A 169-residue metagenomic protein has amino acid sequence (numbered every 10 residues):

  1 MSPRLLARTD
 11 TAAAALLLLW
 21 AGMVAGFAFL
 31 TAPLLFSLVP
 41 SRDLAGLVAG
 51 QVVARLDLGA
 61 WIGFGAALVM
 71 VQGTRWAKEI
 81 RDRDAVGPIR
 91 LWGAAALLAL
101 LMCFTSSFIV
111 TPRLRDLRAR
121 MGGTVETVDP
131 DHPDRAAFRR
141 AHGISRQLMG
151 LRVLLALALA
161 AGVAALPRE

Functional and structural regions predicted by a protein language model:
S2-R90, R115-R139: Interfacial loop at the N-terminal end of multi-pass membrane proteins
L19, G65, V69, Q147-A165: Selective detector of the "anchor" transmembrane alpha-helix that sits immediately C-terminal
V24, A28, C103-V110: Alpha-helical transmembrane segments
A94-C103: Hydrophobic membrane-insertion alpha-helices, especially the h-region of bacterial N-terminal signal peptides
A99, R113, A160: Cationic, histidine-enriched alpha-helical/coil surfaces that engage anionic ligands
R140-L148: Individual transmembrane alpha-helix segments
P167-E169: Short, charged juxtamembrane terminal tails flanking transmembrane helices
